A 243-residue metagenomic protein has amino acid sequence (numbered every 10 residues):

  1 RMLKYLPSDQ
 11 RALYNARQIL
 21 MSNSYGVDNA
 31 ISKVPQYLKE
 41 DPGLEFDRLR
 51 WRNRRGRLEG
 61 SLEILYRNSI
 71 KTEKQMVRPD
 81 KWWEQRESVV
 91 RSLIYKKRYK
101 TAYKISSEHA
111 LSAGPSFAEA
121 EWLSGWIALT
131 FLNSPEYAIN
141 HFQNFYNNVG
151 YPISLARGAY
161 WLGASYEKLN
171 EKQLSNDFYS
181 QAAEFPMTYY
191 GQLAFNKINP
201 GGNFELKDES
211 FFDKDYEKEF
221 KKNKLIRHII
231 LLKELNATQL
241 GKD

Functional and structural regions predicted by a protein language model:
R1-D243: Cell-wall glycan-active module
